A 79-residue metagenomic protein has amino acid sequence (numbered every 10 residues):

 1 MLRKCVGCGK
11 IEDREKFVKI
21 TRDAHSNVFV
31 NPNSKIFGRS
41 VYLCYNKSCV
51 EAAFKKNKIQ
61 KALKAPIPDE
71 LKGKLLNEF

Functional and structural regions predicted by a protein language model:
M1, V6-G9, N77: Catalytic cores of RNA-modifying enzymes
L2-C5, V41, N46: Residues immediately within or flanking Cys/His clusters that coordinate Zn2+ in small zinc-binding modules
G9, Y45-V50: Cys/His-coordinated zinc-binding microdomains
D13-K16, C49, F54: Short functional micro-motifs and their immediate structural scaffolds
D13-N31: Short recognition patches in nucleic-acid-associated and regulatory proteins
S34-I36: Conserved catalytic network of the ASCE P-loop NTPase/AAA+ motor domain
E51-F79: C-terminal structural segments of small proteins and small subunits
